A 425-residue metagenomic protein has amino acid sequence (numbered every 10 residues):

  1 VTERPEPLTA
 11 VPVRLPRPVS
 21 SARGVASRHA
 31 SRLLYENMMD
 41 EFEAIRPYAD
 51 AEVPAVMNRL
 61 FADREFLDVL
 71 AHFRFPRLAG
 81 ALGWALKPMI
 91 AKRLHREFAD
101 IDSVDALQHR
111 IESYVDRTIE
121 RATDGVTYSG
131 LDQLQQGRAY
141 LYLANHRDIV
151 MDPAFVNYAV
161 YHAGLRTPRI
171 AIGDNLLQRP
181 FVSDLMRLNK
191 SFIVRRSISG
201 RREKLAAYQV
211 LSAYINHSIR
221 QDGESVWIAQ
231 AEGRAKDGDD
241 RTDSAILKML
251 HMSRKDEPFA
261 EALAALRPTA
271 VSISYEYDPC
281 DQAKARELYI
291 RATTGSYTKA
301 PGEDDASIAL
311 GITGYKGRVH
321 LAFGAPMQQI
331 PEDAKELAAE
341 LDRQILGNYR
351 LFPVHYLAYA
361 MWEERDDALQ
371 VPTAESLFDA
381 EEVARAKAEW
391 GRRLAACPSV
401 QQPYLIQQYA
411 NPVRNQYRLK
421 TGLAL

Functional and structural regions predicted by a protein language model:
V1-N37: N-terminal amphipathic/basic-hydrophobic helices that include classical n-h-c signal peptides and signal-anchor
P12, A30-Y140, H146-N157, Y161 (+3 more regions): Membrane-anchoring hydrophobic helices of lipid-metabolizing enzymes
L34-A49, K204-L425: Non-catalytic C-terminal accessory region of glycerolipid acyltransferases and related lyso-lipid remodeling enzymes
R117-A122, I170, R202-A207: Short, flexible loop segments at the rims of nucleotide/cofactor-binding pockets, characterized by
T118-E120, D184-M186, F259, G311-G314: Short, conserved catalytic or adaptor-binding loops enriched in Gly and charged residues
Y128-D132, I172-L176, P180-S183, A213-H217 (+1 more regions): Catalytic micro-motifs at enzyme active sites that drive phosphoryl/nucleotidyl and oxygen chemistry
L131, R147, G173-L176, S191 (+4 more regions): An acidic- and aromatic-residue-enriched active-site/binding cleft used to recognize and process polar
Q135-G200, K204, H251-E261: Catalytic core of membrane glycerolipid acyltransferases/transacylases, capturing the structured, soluble-facing
